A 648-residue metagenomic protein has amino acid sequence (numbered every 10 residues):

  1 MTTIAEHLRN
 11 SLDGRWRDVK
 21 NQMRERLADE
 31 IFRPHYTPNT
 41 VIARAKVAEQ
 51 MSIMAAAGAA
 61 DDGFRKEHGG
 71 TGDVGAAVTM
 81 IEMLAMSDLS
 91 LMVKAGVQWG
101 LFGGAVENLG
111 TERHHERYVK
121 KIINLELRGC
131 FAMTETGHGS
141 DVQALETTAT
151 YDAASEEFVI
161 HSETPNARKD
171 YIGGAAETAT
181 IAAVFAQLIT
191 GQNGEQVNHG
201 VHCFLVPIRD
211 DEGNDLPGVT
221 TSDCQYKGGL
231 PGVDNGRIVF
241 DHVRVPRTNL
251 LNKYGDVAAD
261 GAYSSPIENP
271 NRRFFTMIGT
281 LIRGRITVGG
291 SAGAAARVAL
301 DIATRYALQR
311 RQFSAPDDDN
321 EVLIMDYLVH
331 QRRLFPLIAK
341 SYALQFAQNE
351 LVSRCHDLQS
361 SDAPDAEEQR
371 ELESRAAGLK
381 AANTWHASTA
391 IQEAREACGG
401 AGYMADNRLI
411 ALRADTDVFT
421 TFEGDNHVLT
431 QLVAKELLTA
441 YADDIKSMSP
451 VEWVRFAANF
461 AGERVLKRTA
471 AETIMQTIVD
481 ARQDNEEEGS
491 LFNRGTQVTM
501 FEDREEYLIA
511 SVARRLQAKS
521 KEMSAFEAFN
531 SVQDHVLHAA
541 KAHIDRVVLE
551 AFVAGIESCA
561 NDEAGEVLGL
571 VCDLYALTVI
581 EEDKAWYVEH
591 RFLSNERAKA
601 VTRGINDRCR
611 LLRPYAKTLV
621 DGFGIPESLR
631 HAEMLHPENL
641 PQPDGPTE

Functional and structural regions predicted by a protein language model:
M1-E648: Flavin-dependent oxidoreductase catalytic core characteristic of acyl-CoA dehydrogenase/oxidase-like enzymes
